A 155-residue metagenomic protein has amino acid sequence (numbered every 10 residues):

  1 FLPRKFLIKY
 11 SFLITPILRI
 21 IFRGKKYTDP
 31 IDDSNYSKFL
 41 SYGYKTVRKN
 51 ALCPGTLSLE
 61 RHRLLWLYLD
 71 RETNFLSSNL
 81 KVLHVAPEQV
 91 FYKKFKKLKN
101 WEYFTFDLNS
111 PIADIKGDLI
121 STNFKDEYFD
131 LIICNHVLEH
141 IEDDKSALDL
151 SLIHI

Functional and structural regions predicted by a protein language model:
F1-T28: Membrane-proximal basic amphipathic "stem/tether" segments
G24, S34, S41, E72-N74: Binuclear metal-dependent hydrolase catalytic cores
Y27, A51, L80: Cys/His-enriched microdomains
D29-D32, C53-T56: Short cysteine-rich clusters marking metal-coordination/redox-active sites
N35-S37, E60, Q89: Cys/His-rich microdomains that often coordinate metals
S41-N50: Short linker/helix segments within small regulatory modules
S58-N79: Conserved alpha-helix/loop element of class I SAM-dependent methyltransferases that forms part of the SAM/SAH-binding
N79-H154: Conserved SAM-binding loop
